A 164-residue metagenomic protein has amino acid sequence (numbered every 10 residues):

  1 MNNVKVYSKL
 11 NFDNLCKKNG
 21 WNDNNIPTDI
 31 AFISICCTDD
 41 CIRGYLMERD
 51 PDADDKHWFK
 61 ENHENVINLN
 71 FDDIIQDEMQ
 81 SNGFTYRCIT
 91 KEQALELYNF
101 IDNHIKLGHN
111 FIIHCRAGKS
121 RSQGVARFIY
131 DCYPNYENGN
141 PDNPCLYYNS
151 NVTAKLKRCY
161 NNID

Functional and structural regions predicted by a protein language model:
M1-A53: Cys-based phosphatase fold recognition centered on the PTP superfamily
W21-I30, E61-N62, N103-L107: Flexible, charged surface loops at secondary-structure boundaries
S34, Y98-N99, R127-D131: Short, hydrophobic/amphipathic alpha-helical patches that form generic packing surfaces within helical domains
C41-R43, Q76-D77, K119-G124: Short catalytic/ligand-binding loop motif for oxyanion handling, primarily in non-cytosolic enzymes, centered on
R43-D52, K56-E61, Q80-F84, I105: Non-transmembrane, aqueous-exposed alpha-helical and coiled segments at domain scale
H63-F111: Helix-loop module immediately N-terminal to the HCX5R catalytic loop in PTP-like cysteine phosphatase domains
H104-Y133, E137: Catalytic cysteine-centered active loop of the rhodanese-like fold, especially the PTP/DSP P-loop
R127, D131-D164: Cysteine-dependent PTP/DSP-like catalytic domain, specifically the C-terminal lobe
